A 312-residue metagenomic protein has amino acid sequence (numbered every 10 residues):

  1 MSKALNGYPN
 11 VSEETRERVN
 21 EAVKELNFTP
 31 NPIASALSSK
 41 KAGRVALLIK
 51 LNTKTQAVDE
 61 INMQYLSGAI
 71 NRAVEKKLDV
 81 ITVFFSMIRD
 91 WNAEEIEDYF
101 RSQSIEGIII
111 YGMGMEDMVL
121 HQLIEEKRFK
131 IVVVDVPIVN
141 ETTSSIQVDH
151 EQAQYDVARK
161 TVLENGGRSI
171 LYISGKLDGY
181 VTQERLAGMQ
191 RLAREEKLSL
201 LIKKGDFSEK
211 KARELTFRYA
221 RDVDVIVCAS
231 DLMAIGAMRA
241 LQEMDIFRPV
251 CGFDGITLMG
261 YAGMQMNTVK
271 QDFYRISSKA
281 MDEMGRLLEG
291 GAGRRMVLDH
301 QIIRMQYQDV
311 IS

Functional and structural regions predicted by a protein language model:
S2-G43, S312: N-terminal helix-turn-helix DNA-binding module of bacterial transcription factors
R44-R159, L215-R221, V225: Alpha-helical recognition/docking segments in bacterial nutrient-uptake and carbohydrate-utilization systems
A73-F85, Y172, M189-K211: Short beta-strand elements in bilobed, periplasmic/extracellular small-molecule ligand-binding domains
S104-G112, L171-S174, K203, A220-L232 (+1 more regions): Periplasmic-binding protein-like
M115-E116, D178, R185, L232-A234: Alpha-helix capping/helix-boundary segments
I146-Y172, E209-F217, A234, Q271-E289: Hydrophobic alpha-helical segments within soluble ligand-binding/sensing domains
V157-E196, A292-I311: An alpha-beta-alpha
R221-S312: Flexible loop/turn connectors
